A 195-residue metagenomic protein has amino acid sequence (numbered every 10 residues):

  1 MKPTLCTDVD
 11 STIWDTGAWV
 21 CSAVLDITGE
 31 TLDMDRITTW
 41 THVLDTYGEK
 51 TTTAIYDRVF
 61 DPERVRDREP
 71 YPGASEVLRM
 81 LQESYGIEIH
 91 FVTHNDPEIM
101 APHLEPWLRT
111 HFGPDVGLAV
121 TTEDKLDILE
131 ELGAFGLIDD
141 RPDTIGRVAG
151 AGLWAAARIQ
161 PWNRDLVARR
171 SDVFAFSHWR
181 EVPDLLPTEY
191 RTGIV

Functional and structural regions predicted by a protein language model:
M1-T53: Active-site neighborhood of HAD-like aspartate-dependent phosphohydrolases
P3, V116-G117, F135: Conserved acidic residues
T46-D61, Y85-I87: Short, basic/glycine-rich phosphate-binding loops at helix/coil junctions that contact nucleotide phosphates
V65-E69, A74-L108: Substrate-recognition element of Asp-dependent hydrolases with the DxDx(T/V) motif
H90-D96, E105, H111-I128: A short, structured active-site edge motif that brings together acidic residues
G117-T122, D172-E181: Short acidic-hydrophobic, aromatic-tinged amphipathic segments that line or gate anion-handling sites
E123-A149: Conserved Lys-Pro-Asp/Glu-containing loop-to-beta segment of HAD-superfamily phosphomonoesterases, centered on
D140-S177: Acidic, Mg2+-coordinating phosphoryl-transfer loop and its flanking beta/alpha structural elements, shared across
